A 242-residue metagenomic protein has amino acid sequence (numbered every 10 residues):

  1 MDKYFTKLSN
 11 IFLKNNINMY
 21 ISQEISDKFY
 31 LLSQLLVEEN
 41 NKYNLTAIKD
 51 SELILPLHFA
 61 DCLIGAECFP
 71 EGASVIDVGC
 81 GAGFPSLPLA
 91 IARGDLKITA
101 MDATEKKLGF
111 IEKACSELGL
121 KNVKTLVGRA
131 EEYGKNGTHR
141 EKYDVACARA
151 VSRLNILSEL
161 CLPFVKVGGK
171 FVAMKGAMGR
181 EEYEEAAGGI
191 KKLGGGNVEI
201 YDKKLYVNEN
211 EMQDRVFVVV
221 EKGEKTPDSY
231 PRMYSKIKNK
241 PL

Functional and structural regions predicted by a protein language model:
Y4-G72, I76, K106-G109, K113-V123: Class I SAM-dependent transferase core
K49, V127-R129, E199-D202: Short loop/edge segments at beta-strand edges and connector loops that shape dinucleotide/nucleotide cofactor-binding
L63-S158: Conserved SAM/SAH cofactor-binding pocket of Class I
V75, F171-V172: A short hydrophobic/small-residue beta-strand
K107-G109, G179, Y183: Short alpha-helix immediately C-terminal to the canonical SAM-binding loop
V151, M174-M178: Short strand-turn motif at the edge of the Rossmann-like AdoMet-binding core
V165-V167: Helix-to-beta-strand junctions that scaffold the AdoMet/dcAdoMet cofactor pocket in Class I SAM-dependent enzymes
E184-L242: SAM/dcSAM-binding transferase cores
